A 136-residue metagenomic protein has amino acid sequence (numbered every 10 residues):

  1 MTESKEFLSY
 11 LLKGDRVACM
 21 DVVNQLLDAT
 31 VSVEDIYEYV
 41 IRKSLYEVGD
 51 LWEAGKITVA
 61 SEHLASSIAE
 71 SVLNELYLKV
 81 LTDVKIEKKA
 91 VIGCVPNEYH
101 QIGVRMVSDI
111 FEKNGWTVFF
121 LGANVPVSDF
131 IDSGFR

Functional and structural regions predicted by a protein language model:
M1-V84: Long amphipathic alpha-helical segments
I86-R136: Conserved mid-sequence domains
